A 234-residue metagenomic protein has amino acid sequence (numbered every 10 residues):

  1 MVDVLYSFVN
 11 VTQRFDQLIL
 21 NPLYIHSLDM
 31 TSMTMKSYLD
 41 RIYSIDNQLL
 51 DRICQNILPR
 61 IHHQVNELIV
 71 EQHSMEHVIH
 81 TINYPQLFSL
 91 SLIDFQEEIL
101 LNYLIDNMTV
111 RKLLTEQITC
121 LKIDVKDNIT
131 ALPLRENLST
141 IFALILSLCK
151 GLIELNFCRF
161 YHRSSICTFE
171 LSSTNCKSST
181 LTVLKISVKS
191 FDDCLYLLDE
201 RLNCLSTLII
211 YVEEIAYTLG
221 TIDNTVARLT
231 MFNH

Functional and structural regions predicted by a protein language model:
M1-H234: Eukaryote-biased activation of long, low-complexity terminal tails and linkers
